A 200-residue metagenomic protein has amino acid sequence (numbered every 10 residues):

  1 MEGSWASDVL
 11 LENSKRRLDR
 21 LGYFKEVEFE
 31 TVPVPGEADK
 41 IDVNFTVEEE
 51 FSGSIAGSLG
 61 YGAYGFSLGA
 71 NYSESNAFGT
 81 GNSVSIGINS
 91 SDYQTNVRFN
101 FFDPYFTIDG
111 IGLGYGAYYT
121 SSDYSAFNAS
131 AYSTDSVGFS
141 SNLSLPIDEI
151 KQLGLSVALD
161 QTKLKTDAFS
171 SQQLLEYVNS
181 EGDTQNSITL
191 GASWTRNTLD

Functional and structural regions predicted by a protein language model:
S4-D200: Gram-negative/organellar outer-membrane beta-barrel architecture
